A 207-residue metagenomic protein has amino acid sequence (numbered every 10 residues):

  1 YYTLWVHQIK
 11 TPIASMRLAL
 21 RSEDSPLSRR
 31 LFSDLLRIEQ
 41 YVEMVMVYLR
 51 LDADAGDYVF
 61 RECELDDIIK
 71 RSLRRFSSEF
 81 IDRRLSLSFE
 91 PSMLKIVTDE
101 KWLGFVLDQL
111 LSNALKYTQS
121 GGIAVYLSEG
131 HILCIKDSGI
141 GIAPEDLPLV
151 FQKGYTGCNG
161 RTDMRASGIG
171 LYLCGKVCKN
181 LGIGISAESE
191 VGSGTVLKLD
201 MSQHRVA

Functional and structural regions predicted by a protein language model:
D54-Y58, P91, K95-T98: Conserved micro-motifs of the catalytic ATP-binding
S77-F89: Short conserved segments within the C-terminal catalytic ATPase subdomain
A114-L115: Short helix-loop "hinge" at the ATP-lid/N-box region of the Bergerat-fold HATPase_c
G122-I132: Short beta-strand/loop element within the Bergerat-fold HATPase_c
D137: Acidic ATP/Mg2+-coordinating residue in the GHKL
I142-Y155: Short conserved segment of the HATPase_c
